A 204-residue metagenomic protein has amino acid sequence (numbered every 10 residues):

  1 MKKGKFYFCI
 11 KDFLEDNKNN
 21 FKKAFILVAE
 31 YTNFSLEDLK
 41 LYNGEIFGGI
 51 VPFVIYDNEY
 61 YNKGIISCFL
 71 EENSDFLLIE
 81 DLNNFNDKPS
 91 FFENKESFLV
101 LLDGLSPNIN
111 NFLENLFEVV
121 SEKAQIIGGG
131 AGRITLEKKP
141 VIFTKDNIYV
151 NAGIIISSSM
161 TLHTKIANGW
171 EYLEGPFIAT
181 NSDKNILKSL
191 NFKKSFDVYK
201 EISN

Functional and structural regions predicted by a protein language model:
M1-K23, A29-F34, K40, G44 (+2 more regions): Small-residue-enriched flexible segments
